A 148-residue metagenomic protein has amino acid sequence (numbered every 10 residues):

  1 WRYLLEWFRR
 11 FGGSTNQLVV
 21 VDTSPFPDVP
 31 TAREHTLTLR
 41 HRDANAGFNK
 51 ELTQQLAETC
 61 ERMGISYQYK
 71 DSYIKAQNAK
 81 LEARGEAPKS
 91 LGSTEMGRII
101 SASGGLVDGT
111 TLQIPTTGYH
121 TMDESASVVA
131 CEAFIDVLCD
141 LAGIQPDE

Functional and structural regions predicted by a protein language model:
W1-A44, P88-G92, P146: Acidic/histidine-rich catalytic neighborhood of metal-dependent amide-processing enzymes
V19-V21, V29, V107, V128-V129 (+1 more regions): Extended aliphatic helical segments
T38-E132, L141-G143: Active-site-adjacent substrate-binding region of metalloamidase/peptidase-like peptide-processing proteins
D136-E148: Structural signal for terminal/edge beta-strands and the immediately following C-terminal loop/tail that closes
